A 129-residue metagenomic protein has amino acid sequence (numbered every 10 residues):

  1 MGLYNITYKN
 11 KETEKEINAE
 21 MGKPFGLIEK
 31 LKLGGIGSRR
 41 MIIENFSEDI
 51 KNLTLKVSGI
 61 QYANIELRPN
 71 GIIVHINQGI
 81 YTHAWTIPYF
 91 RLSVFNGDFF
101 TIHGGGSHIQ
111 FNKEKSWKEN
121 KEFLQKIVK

Functional and structural regions predicted by a protein language model:
G2-S47, T54-K56, R91-K129: Acidic, Ser/Thr- and proline-rich intrinsically disordered linker/docking segments of eukaryotic scaffolds
K56-F95: Phosphoinositide-binding peripheral membrane targeting modules
